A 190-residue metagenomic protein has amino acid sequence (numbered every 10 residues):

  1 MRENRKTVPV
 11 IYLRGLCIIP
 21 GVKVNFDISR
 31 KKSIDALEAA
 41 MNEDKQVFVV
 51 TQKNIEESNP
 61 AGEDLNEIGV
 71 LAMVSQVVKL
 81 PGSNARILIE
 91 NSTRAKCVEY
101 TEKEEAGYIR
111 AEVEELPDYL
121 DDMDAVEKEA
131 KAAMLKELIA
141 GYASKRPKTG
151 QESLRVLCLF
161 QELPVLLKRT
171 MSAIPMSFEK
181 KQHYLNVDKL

Functional and structural regions predicted by a protein language model:
M1-L190: N-terminal low-complexity, acidic/polar interaction/targeting segments
